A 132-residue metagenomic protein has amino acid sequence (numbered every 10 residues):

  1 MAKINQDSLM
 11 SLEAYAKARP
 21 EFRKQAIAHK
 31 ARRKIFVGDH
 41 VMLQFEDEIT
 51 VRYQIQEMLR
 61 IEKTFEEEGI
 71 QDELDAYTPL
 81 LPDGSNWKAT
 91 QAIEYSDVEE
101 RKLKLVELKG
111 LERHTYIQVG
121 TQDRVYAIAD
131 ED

Functional and structural regions predicted by a protein language model:
M1-A28: Short, extreme N-terminal leader segments that mark the start of a protein/domain
S11, F22, A31-R33, V41 (+2 more regions): The feature marks the mature, well-folded catalytic cores of soluble enzymes
A26-A31, D39-V41, A76-P79: Short secondary-structure capping/turn segments at boundaries of alpha-helices and beta-strands
A31-R33, V37-H40, T50, Q118 (+1 more regions): Catalytic core of tubulin tyrosine ligase-like
F36-V41, E67-L74, A127-I128: Beta-strand-enriched cores of mature, soluble protein domains
V41-D47, I93-E94: Extended catalytic/binding region for NAD+/ADP-ribose chemistry, centered on the ART fold
F45-K88: A glycine-rich, hydrophobic loop/mini-helix early in the fold
D75, P79-D132: Long, charge-patterned amphipathic alpha-helical coiled-coil/hairpin "stalk" segments used as oligomerization
